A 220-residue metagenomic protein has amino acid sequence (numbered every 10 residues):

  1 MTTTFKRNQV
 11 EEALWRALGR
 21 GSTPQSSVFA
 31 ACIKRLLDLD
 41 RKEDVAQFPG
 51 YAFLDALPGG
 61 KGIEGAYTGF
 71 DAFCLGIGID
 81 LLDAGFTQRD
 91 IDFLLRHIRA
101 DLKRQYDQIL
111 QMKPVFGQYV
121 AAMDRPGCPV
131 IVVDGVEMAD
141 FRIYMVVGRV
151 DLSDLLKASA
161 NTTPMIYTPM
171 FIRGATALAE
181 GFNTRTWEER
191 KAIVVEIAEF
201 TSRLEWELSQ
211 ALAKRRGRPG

Functional and structural regions predicted by a protein language model:
M1-D40: Polyanion-binding surface elements
T3-F5, Q105-G220: Low-complexity intrinsically disordered segments
F5, F29, F48, F53 (+8 more regions): Phenylalanine-focused residue identity feature
A13, L94-H97, D101, E207 (+1 more regions): Charge-rich, solvent-exposed alpha-helical interaction surfaces
W15, G19, D38-R41, A100-K103 (+3 more regions): Generic surface-pattern signal
V28-C74: N-terminal interaction modules that seed assembly of large macromolecular complexes
G62-L95: A short, Lys/Arg-enriched interface patch at domain edges and termini
L81, Q88-F116: Intrinsically disordered/linker segments and immediately adjacent domain-edge residues
